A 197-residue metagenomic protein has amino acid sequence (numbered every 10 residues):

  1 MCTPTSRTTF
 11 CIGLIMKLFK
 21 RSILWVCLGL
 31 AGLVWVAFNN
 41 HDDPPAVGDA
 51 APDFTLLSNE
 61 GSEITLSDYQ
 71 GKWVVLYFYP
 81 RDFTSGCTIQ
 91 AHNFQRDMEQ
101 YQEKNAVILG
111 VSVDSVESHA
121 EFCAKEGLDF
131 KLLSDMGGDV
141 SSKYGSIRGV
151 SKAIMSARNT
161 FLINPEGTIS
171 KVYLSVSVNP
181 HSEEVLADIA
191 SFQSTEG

Functional and structural regions predicted by a protein language model:
M1-L57, T195-G197: N-terminal targeting signals for export/organelle localization
A51-P52, W73, A157-N159: Short loop/turn microsegments at loop-to-beta-strand junctions
F54-W73: A short beta-strand-turn-helix
S67-T88: Short active-site neighborhood of thiol/selenol oxidoreductases, capturing the structured segment around
G86-L128, M136-K143: Structural microenvironment flanking redox-active thiols in thiol-disulfide oxidoreductases
L128-D129, R148-V150, I154-F161: Structural micro-motif
S156-G197: Thiol-/selenol-based redox modules, centered on thioredoxin-like and closely related oxidoreductase domains
